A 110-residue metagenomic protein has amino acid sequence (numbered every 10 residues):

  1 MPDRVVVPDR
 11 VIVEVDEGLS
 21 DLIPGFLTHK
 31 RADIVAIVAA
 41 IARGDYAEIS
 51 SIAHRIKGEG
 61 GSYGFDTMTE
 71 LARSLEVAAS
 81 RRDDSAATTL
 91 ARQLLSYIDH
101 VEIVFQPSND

Functional and structural regions predicted by a protein language model:
M1-D110: Two-component system phosphorelay core
